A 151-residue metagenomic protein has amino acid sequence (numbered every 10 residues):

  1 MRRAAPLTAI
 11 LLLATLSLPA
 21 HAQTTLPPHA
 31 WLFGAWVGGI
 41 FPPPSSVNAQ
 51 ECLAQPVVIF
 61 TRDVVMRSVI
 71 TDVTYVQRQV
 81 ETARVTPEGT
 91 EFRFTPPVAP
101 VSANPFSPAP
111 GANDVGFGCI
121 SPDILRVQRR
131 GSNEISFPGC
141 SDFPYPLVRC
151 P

Functional and structural regions predicted by a protein language model:
M1-T8: Bacterial N-terminal signal peptides that target proteins for export
T15-P19: N-terminal signal peptide c-region/cleavage motif recognized by signal peptidases
A20-T24: Boundary at the C-terminal end of the N-terminal hydrophobic targeting segment
T25-P28, L32-V69: Short, solvent-exposed loop/hinge segments that bridge or flank secondary-structure elements
P42-V47, M66-S132: Contiguous, well-ordered beta-strand patches that form the walls/edges of small beta-barrel/beta-sandwich domains
V58-I59, L125, P146: Secreted/processed peptides and extracellular or luminal domains of membrane proteins
R130-P151: Edge beta-strand at a domain terminus
